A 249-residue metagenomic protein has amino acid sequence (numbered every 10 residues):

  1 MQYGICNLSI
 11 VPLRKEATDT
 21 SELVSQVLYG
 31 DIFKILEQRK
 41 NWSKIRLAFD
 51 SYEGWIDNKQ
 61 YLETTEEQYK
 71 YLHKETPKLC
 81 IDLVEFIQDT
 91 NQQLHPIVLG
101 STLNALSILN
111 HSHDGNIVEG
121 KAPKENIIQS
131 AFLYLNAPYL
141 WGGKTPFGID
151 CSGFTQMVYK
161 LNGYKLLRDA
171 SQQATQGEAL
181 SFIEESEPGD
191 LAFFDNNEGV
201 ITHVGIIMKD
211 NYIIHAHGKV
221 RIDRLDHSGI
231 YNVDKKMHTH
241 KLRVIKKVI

Functional and structural regions predicted by a protein language model:
M1-Q2, S25, I32, L47-A137: Boundary regions of SH3-family modules and the immediately adjacent low-complexity/disordered segments in eukaryotic
Y3, I10, L62-T64, L180 (+1 more regions): Aromatic- and glycine-rich peptidoglycan recognition patches
Y3-R14, Y71-E85, M157-Q173, M208: Short, basic/aromatic beta-hairpin or loop at an interaction surface
C6, I35, A105, F193-F194 (+1 more regions): A generic structural signal for residues embedded in beta-strands
A17-E22, V84-Q93, A174-F182: Short alpha-helix capping/helix-loop boundary micro-motifs
K40-K44: Short aromatic-glycine-enriched beta-strand elements
A131, T145-N162: Active-site nucleophilic cysteine motif
Y164-I222, S228: ...with weaker cross-activation on analogous glycine-rich loops/strands in unrelated enzymes
